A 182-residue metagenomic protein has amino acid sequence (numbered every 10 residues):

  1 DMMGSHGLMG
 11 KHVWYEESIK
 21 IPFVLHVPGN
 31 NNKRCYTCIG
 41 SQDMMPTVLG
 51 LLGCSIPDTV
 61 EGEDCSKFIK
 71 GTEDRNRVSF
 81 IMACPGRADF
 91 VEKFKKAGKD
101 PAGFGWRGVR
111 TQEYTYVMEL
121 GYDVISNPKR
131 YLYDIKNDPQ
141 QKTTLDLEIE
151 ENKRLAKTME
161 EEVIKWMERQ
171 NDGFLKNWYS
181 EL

Functional and structural regions predicted by a protein language model:
D1-N30, T37-G40: Histidine-centered active-site microenvironments of extracellular/periplasmic hydrolases and transferases
M2, N32-A102, R107, L175-S180: Polar, surface-exposed loop/tail segments that function as active-site lids or cofactor/substrate-recognition elements
V13-E16, A83-L147: C-terminal, low-complexity/hydrophilic appendages and adjacent surface loops of extracellular/periplasmic anionic
S18-I19, I39-P46, V60-E63, G103 (+5 more regions): A structural signal for well-ordered alpha-helical segments within the folded catalytic domains of diverse enzymes
K20, L145-L182: Long, internal low-complexity/basic segments
V27-N31, G53-S55, G71-T72, Q112-Y114 (+2 more regions): Short loop segments at secondary-structure junctions
M45-L49, G53, S66, W106 (+5 more regions): Non-transmembrane alpha-helical segments in soluble domains of secreted/periplasmic/extracellular proteins
